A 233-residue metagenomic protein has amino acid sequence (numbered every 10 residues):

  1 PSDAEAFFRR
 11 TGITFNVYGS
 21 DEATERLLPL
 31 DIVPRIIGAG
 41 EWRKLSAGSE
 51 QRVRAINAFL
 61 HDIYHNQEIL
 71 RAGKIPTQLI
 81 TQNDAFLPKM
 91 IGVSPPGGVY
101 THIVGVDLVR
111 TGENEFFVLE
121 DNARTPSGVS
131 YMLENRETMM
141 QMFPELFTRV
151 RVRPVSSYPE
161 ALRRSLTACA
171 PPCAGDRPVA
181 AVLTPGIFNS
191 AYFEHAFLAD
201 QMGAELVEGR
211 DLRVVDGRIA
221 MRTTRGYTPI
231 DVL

Functional and structural regions predicted by a protein language model:
P1-V232: Preference for protein termini
